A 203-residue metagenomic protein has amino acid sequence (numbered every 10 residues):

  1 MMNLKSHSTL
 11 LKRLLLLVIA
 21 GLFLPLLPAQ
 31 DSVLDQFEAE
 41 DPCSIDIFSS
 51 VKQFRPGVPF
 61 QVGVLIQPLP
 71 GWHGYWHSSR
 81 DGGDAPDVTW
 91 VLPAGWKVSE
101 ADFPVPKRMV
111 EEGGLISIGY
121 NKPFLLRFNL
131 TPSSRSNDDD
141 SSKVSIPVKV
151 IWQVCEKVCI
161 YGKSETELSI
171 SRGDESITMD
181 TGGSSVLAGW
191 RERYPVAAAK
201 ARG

Functional and structural regions predicted by a protein language model:
M2-N3, P25: Position-driven detector of the extreme protein N-terminus
N3-L15: Bacterial N-terminal signal peptides that target proteins for export
R13-P25: Bacterial N-terminal signal peptides
A29-G203: Extracellular/lumen-exposed scaffold segments
